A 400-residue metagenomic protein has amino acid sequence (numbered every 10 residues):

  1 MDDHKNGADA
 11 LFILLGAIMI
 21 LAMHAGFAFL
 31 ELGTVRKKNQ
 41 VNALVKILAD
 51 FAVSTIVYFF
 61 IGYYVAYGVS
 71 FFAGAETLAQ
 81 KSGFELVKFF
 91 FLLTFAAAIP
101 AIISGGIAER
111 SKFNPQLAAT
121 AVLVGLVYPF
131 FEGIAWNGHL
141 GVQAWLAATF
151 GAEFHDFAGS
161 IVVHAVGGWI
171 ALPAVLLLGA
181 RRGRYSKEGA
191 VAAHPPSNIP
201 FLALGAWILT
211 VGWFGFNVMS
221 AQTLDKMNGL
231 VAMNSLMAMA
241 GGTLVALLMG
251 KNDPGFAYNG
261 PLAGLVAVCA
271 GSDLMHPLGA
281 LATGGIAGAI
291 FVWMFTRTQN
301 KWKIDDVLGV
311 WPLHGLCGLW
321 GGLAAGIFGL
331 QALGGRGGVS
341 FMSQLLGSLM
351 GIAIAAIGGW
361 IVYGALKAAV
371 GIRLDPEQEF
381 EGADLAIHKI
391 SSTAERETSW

Functional and structural regions predicted by a protein language model:
M1-W400: Hydrophobic alpha-helical transmembrane bundles of multi-pass membrane proteins
